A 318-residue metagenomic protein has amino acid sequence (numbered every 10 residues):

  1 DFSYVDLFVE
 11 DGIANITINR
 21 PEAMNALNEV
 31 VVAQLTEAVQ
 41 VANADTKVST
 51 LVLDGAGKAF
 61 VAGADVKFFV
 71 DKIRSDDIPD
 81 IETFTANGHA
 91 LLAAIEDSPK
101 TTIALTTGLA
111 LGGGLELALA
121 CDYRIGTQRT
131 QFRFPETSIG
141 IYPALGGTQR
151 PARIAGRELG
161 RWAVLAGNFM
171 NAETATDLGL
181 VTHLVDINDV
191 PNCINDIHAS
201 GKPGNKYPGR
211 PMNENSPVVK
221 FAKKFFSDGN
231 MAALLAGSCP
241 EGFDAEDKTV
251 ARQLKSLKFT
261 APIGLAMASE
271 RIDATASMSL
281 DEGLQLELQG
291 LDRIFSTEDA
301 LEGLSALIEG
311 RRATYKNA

Functional and structural regions predicted by a protein language model:
D1-A56, P79, A90-A93, D228 (+1 more regions): Conserved CoA-thioester-binding segment of acyl-CoA-metabolizing enzymes
D1-N15, N19, A166-E282, L286-E287 (+2 more regions): Amphipathic alpha-helical segments at domain termini/boundaries
I16, R20, Q34-L35, L53 (+6 more regions): Terminal peptide-recognition signature
V30, Q34, N87, I263 (+2 more regions): Charged catalytic carboxylate motif
G55-A90, A110, S138-G140, Y315: Glycine- (often His-adjacent) and acidic-residue-rich active-site loop that binds/positions the CoA thioester
L91-I139, P143, A163, N168-A172: Glycine-rich beta-to-alpha active-site loop
T148-E158: Hydrophobic, secondary-structure "cap" segments at the distal end of domains
